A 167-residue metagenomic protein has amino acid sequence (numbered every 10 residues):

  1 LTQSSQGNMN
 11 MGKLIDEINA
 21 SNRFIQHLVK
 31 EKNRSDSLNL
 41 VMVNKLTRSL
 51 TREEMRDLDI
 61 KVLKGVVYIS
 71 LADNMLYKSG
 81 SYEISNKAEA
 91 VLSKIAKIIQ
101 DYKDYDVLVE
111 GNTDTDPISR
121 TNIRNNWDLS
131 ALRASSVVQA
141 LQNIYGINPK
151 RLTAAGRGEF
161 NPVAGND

Functional and structural regions predicted by a protein language model:
L1-K61: Extracellular/lumenal/periplasmic "stalk" regions immediately C-terminal to a signal peptide or transmembrane helix
N19-R23, L28-N33, V67-S70, T115 (+1 more regions): A broad, low-specificity signal for short, low-complexity segments enriched in glycine/proline and polar/charged
V41, M55-D57, K64-V66, A72 (+3 more regions): Extracytoplasmic
N44, D57-V62, Y68-S70, I84-N86 (+1 more regions): Extracytoplasmic/periplasmic cell wall- or extracellular glycan-interacting regions that localize and scaffold envelope
T51, Q100-D101: Solvent-exposed polar/charged
D59-K61, V66-A72, L76, D106-E110 (+2 more regions): Soluble periplasmic/extracytoplasmic beta-strand elements of cell-envelope proteins
L76-K94, Y102, N112-D167: Periplasmic OmpA-like peptidoglycan-binding domain that tethers envelope proteins to the cell wall
K97: Flexible loop/N-cap segments at domain edges
